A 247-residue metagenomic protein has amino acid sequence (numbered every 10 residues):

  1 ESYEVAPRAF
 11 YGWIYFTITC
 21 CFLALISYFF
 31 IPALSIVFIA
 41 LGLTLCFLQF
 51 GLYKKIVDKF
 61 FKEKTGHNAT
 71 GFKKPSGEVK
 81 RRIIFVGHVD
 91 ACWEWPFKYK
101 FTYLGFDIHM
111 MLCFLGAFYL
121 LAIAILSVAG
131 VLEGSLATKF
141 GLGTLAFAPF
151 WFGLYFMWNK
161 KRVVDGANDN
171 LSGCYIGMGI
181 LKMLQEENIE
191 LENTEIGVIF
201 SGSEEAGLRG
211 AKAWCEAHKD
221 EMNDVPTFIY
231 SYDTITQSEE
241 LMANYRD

Functional and structural regions predicted by a protein language model:
E1-C20, Y28-F38, L48, L52-K55: Protein/peptide-recognition domains central to ubiquitin and immune signaling
E1-R8, K64-N68, F72: N-terminal transmembrane-helix/juxtamembrane module of multi-pass inner/ER membrane proteins
S2-A24, E94-L115: Cytosolic-side membrane-insertion boundary helix
T19-S35, F118-L136: Juxtamembrane "helix exit" motif at the C-terminal ends of alpha-helical transmembrane segments in multi-pass membrane
S35, I39-T70, E78, A91-P96 (+1 more regions): Acidic/histidine-rich catalytic neighborhood of metal-dependent amide-processing enzymes
P75-R82: Proline/glycine-enriched tight loop/beta-turn segments at coil->beta junctions that connect or precede beta-strands
I83-F85, I196: Generic beta-sheet signal
H88: Histidine-centered divalent metal-coordination motifs
